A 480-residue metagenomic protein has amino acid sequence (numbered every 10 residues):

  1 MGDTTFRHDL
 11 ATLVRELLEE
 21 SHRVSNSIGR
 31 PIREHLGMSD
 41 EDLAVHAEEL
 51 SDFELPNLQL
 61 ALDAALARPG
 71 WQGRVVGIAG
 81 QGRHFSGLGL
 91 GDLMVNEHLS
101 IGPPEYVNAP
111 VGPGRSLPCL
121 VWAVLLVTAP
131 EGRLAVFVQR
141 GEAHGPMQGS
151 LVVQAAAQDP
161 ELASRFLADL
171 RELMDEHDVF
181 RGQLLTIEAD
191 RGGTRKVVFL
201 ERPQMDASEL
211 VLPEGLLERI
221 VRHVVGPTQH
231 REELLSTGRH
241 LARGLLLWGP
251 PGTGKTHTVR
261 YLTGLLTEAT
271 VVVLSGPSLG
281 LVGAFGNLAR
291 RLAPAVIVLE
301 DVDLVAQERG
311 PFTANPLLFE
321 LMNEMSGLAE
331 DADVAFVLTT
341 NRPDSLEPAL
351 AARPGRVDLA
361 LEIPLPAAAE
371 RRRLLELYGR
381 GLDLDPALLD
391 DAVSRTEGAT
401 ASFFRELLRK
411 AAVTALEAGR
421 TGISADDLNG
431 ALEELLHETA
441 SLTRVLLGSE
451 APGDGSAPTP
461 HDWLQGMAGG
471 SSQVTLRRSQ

Functional and structural regions predicted by a protein language model:
M1-Q229, A242, Q465-Q480: AAA+ P-loop ATPase mechanoenzymes
L62, L170, V259-L262, F285 (+2 more regions): Aromatic/hydrophobic pocket-lining residues that form π-stacking "cages" and hydrophobic walls in ligand
G70, R74, D178-G182, E232 (+5 more regions): Residue-level signal for secondary-structure boundary elements
L162-L170, T258, F285, L374 (+1 more regions): Hydrophobic side chains in well-ordered alpha-helices
A207-D390: Walker A/P-loop NTP-binding motif of AAA+ ATPase domains
R353, A368-Q480: C-terminal alpha-helical "lid" subdomain
